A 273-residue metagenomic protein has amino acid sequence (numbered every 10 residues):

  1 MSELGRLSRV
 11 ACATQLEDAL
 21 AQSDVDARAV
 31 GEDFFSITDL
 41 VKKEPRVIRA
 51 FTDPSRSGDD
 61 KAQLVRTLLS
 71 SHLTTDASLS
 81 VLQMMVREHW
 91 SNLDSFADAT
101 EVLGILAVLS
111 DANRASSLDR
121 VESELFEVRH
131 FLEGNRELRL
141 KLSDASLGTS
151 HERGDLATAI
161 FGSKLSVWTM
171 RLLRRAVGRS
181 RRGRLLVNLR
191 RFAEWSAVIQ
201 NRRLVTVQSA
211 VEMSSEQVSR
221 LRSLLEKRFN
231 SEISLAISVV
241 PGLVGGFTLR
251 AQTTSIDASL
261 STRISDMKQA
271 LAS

Functional and structural regions predicted by a protein language model:
M1-S273: Elongated, mostly alpha-helical coiled-coil "stalk/stator" tethers of large membrane protein machines
